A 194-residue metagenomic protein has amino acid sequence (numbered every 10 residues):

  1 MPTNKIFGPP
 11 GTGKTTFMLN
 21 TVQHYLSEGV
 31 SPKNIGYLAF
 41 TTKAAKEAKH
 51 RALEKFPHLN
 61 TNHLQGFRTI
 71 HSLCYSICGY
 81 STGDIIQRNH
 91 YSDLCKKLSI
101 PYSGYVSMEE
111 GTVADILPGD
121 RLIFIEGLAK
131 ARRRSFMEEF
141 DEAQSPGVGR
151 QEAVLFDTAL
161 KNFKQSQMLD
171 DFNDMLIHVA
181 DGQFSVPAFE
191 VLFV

Functional and structural regions predicted by a protein language model:
M1, A52, C95-L98, F184: Alpha-helix C-terminal capping segments
M1-D84: P-loop NTPase Walker
P2-G8, T16-F17, N34, G104-F193: Accessory N-terminal region flanking or inserted into the helicase ATPase core in nucleic-acid motor proteins
T21, G29, T41, N60 (+7 more regions): Generic alpha-helical secondary structure signal
V30, R68, I86-N89, I100 (+1 more regions): Short coil/turn linker and secondary-structure boundary residues
N60-H63, T69, R88-K96, R150-K161 (+1 more regions): SF2 helicase/translocase NTPase motor core, specifically the RecA-like lobe 1 inter-motif segment between Walker
G83-I86, V191: Short beta-strand and adjacent turn/loop elements
Q87-T112: Conserved phosphoryl-transfer catalytic core
